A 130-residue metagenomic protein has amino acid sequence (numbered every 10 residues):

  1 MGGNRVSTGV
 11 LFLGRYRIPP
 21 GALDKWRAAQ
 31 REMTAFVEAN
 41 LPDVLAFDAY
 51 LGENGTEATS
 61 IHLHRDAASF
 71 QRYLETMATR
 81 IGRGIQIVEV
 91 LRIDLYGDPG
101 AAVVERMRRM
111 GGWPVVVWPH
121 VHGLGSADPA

Functional and structural regions predicted by a protein language model:
M1-A58, R65-T76, Q86-A130: Short S/T/G/P-rich N-terminal loop/turn motif that feeds into the first structured element of a domain
A78-G82: A short, acidic, amphipathic alpha-helical segment used as a generic capping/interface helix at domain edges
